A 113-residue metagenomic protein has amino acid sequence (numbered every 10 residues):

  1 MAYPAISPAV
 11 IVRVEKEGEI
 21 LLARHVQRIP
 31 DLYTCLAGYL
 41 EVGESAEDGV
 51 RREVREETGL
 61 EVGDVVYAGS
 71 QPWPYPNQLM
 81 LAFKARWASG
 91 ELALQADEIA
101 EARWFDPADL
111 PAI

Functional and structural regions predicted by a protein language model:
M1-V12: Cys/His-rich short segments
I11, L21-R24: Beta-strand scaffold of nucleotide-dependent catalytic cores
K16-G18, S89: Short acidic-glycine loop/turn motifs at beta-strand connectors
R28-D31: A conserved beta-turn-beta hairpin within the catalytic core of GNAT-like acetyltransferases that forms part
L40-I113: Unchanged
